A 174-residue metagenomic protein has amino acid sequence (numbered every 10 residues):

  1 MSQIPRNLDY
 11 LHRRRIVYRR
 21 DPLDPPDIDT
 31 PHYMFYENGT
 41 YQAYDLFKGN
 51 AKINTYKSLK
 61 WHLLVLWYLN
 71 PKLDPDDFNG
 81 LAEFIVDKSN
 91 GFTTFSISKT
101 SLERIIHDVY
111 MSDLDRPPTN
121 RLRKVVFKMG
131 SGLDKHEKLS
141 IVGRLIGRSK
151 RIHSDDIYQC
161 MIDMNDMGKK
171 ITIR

Functional and structural regions predicted by a protein language model:
S2-N165: Modules that initiate DNA replication and primer synthesis
M167-K169: Flexible coil/turn residues that form the inter-helical turn or adjacent wing/linker of helix-turn-helix
I173-R174: Helix-turn-helix DNA-binding elements, focusing on the entry/boundary residues of the two helices that contact DNA
